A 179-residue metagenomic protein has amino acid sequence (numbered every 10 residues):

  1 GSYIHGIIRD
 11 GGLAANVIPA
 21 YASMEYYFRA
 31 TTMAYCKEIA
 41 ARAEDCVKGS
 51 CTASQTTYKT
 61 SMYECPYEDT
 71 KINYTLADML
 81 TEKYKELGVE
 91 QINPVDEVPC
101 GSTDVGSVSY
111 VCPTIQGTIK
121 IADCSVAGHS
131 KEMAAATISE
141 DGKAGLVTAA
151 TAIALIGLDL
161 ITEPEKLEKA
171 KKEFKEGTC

Functional and structural regions predicted by a protein language model:
G1-D78, E82-Y84, E97-G106: Midchain, well-structured core segments that form catalytic/ion-binding scaffolds
Y26-F28, A150-I156: Alpha-helical metal-binding/catalytic segments enriched in His/Glu/Asp
V47-C51, A154-I161: Short amphipathic alpha-helical signal-transduction/dimerization elements
E90: Short beta-strand-loop elements within alpha/beta enzyme cores that line or abut nucleotide/cofactor pockets
N93-T151, D159-L160, P164, E168-C179: Zn-dependent metallopeptidase/amidohydrolase metal-coordination segment
